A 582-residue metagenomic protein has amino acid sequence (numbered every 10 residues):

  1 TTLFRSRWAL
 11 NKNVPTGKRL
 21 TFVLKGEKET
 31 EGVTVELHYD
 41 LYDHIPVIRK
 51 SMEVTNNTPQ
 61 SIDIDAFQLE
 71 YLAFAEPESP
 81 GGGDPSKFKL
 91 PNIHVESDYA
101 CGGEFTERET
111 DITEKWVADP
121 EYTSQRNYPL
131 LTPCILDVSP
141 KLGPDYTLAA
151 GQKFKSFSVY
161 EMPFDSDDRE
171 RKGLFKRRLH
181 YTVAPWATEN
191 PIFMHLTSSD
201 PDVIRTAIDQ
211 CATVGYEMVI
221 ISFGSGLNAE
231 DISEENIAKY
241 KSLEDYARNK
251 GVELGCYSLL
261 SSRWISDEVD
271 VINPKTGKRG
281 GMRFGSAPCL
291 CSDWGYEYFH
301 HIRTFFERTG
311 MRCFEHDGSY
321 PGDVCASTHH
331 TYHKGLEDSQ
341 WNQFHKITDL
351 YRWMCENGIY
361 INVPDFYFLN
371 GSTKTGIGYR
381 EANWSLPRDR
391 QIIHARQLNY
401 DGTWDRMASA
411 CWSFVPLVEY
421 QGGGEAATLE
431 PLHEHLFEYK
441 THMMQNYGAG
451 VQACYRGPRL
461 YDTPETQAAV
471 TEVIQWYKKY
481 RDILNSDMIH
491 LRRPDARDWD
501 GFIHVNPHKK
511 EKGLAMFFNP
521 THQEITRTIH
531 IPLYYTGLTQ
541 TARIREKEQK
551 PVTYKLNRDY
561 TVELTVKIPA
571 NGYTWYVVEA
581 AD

Functional and structural regions predicted by a protein language model:
T1-P133, P140-P144, Q540-K550: Polysaccharide-binding surfaces and accessory modules of carbohydrate-active proteins
L3, K555-D582: C-terminal beta-strand-rich structural cap/linker in extracellular carbohydrate-active enzymes
Y146-F164, P569-E579: Short Pro-Gly-centered flexible turn/kink motifs
K155, R169-M218, S222-S225: An acidic-aromatic substrate-binding cleft motif
N190-L196, V219-I221, L254-S258, F314-H316 (+2 more regions): Hydrophobic faces of well-ordered beta-strands that scaffold small-molecule active sites in alpha/beta enzyme cores
N190-P201, S222-I237, G280-F299, T331-Q343 (+1 more regions): The substrate-binding groove and active-site-proximal loops of carbohydrate-active enzymes, especially glycoside
Y240-E244, E253-M311, Y320-G322, A382-R388 (+1 more regions): Active-site-adjacent "subsite" loops/lids of carbohydrate-active enzymes
I347-P551, T565-A570, W575: Active-site-proximal substrate-binding groove within the catalytic cores of carbohydrate-active enzymes
